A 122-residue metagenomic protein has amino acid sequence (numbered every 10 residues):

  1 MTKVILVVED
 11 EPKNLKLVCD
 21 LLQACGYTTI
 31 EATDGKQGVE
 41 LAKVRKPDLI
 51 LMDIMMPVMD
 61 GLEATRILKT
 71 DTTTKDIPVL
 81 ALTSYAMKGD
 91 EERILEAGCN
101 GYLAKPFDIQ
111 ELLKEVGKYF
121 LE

Functional and structural regions predicted by a protein language model:
E9: Conserved acidic carboxylate
K16-A24: Charged docking surfaces used in two-component/phosphorelay signaling
G26-T33, L41, L103: Short hydrophobic/Thr-rich beta-strand motif most characteristic of the beta2 strand and flanking loop of CheY-like
R45-L51: Active-site beta3 strand of CheY-like receiver
M56: Receiver (REC) domain active-site loop signature in two-component systems and cognate sites in sensor histidine kinases
F107-V116: C-terminal output helix
